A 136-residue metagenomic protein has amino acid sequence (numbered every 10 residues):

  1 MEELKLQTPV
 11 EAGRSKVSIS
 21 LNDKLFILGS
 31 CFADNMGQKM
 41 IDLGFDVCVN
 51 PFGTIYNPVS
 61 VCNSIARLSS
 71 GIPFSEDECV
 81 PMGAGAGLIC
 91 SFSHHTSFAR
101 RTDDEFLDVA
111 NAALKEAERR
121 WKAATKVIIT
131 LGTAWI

Functional and structural regions predicted by a protein language model:
M1-I136: Extracellular glycan-modifying ectodomains
